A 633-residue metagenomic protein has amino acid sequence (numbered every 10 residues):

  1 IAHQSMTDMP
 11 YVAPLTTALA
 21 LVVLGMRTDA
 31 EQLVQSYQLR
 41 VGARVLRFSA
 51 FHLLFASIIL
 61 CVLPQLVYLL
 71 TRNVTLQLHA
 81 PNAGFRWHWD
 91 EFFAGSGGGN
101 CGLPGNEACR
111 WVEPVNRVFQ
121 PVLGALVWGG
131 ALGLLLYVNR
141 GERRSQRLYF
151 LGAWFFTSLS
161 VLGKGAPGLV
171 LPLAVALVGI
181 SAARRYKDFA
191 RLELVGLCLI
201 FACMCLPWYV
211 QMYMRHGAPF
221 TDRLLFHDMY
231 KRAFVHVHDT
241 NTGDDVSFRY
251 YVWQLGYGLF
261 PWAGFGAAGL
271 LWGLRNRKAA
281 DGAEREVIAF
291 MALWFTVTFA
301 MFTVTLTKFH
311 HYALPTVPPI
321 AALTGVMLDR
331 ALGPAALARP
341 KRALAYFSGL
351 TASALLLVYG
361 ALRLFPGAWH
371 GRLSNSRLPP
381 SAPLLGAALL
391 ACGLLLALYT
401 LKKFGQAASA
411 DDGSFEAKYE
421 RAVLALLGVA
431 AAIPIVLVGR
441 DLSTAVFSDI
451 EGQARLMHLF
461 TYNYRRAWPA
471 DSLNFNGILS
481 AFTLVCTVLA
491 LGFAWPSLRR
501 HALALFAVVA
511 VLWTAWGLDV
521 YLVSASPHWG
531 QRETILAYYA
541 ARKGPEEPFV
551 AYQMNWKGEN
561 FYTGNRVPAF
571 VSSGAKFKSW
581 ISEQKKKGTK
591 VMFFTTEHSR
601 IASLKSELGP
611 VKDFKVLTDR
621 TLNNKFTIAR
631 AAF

Functional and structural regions predicted by a protein language model:
H3-P10, F309: Short acidic/glycine- and proline-prone juxtamembrane loop motifs at membrane-interface regions of multi-pass membrane
Y11-P14, I320: Transmembrane alpha-helices of multi-pass, membrane-embedded glycan-processing enzymes that use lipid-linked
P14, V170, M212, T316 (+3 more regions): Small/polar loops that bind or transfer phosphate-bearing groups
D29, L33-S145, Y149, F155-L159 (+5 more regions): Transmembrane-lumen/periplasm boundary regions of multi-pass, lipid-linked membrane glycan transferases
L364-G371, V436-A454, F493-A502, T514-A537: Hydrophobic alpha-helical transmembrane segments in integral membrane proteins
A397, L401, I433, V488-A504: Accessory DNA-binding and partner-docking regions appended to nucleic-acid-acting proteins, especially the terminal
F475-A490, L503-N624, R630: Short periplasmic/luminal acceptor-recognition loop of GT-C membrane glycosyltransferases, typified by
